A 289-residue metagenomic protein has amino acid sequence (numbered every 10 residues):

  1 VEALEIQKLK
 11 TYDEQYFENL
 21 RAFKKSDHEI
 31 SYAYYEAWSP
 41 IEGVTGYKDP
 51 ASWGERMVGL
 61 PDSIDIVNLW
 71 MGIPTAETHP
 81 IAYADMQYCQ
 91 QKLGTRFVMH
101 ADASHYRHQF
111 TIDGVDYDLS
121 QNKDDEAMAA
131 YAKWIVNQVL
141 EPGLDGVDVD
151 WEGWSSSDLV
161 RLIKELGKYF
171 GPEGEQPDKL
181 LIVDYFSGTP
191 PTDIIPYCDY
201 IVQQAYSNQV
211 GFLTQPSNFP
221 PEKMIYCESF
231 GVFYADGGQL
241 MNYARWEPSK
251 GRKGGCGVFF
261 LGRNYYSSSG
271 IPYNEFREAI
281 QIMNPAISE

Functional and structural regions predicted by a protein language model:
V1-D27: Bacterial Sec-dependent N-terminal signal peptides
V1-L4, Q91, S288-E289: Polar low-complexity intrinsically disordered regions
N19-L20, E55-R56, A244: Generic recognition of flexible, low-complexity loop/linker segments
S26-L240, K253, F259-G270, F276-E278: Chitinase-like catalytic core of GlcNAc-active glycosidases
N242-P248: Short, surface-exposed beta-strand/loop micro-motifs that present aromatic residues
I271-E289: Short, low-complexity, Pro/Ser/Thr/Gly-rich segments in the mature regions of secreted, periplasmic
